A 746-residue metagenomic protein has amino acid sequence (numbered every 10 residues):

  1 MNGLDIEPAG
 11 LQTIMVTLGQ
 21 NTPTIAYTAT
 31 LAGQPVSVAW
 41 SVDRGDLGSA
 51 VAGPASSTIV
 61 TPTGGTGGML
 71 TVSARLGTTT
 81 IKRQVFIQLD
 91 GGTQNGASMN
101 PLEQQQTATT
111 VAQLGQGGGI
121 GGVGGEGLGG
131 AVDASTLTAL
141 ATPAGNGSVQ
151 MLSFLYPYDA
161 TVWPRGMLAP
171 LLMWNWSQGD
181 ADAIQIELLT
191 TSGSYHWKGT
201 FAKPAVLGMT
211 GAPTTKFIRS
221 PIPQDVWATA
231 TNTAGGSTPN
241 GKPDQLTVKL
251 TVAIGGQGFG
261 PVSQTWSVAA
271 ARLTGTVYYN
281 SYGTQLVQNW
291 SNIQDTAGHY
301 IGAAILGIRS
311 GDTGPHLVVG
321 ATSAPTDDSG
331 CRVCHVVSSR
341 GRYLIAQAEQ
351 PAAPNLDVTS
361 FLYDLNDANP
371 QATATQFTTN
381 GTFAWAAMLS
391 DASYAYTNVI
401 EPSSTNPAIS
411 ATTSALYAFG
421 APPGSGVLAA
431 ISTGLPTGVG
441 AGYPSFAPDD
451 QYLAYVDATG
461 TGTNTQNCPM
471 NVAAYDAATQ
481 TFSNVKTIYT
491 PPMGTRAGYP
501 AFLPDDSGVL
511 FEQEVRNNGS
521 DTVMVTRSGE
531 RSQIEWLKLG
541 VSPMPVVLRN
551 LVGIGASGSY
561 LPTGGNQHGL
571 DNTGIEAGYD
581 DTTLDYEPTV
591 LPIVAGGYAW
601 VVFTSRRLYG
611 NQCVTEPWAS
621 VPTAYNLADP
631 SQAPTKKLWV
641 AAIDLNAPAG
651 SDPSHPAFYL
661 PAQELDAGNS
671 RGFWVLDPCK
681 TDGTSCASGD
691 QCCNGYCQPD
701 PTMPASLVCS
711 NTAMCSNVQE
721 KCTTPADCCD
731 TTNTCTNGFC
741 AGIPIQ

Functional and structural regions predicted by a protein language model:
M1-A112, G179-A183, L189, I743: Extracytoplasmic soluble-region selector
L4, D43-G53, A441, D690 (+3 more regions): Short glycine-aromatic motifs
I6, Q12-Q20, Y27, L31 (+13 more regions): Low-complexity, Gly/Pro
Q12-T28, T110-A112, G166-P170, S291 (+2 more regions): Extracellular/luminal Pro/Thr/Ser-rich low-complexity repeat and linker "mucin-like" segments that act as
Q20-I25, G68-L70, T161, M167 (+5 more regions): Surface-exposed loop/turn positions
G91-D682, S710, A741-I745: Sequence signature of WD/YWTD-type beta-propeller architectures
C679-Q746: Secreted, cysteine-rich disulfide-bonded mini-domains of extracellular proteins
